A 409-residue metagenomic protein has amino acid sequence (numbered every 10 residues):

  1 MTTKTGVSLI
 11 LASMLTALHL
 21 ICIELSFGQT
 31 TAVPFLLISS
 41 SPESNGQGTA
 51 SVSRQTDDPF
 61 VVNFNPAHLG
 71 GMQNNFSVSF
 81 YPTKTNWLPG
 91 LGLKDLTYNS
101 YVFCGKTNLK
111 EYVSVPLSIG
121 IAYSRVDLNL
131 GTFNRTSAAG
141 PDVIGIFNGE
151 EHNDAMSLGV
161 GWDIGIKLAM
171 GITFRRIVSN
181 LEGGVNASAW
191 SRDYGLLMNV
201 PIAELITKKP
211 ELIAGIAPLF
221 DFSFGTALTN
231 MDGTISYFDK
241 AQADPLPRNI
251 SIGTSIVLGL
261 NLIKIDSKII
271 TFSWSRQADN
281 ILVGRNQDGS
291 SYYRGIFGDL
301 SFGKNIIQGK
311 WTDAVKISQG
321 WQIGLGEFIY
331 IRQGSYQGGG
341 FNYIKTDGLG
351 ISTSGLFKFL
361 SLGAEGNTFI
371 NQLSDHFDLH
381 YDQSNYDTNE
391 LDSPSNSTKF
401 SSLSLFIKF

Functional and structural regions predicted by a protein language model:
M1-S41, K408-F409: Cleavable N-terminal export/targeting peptides
F27-F409: Subset of outer-membrane beta-barrel
